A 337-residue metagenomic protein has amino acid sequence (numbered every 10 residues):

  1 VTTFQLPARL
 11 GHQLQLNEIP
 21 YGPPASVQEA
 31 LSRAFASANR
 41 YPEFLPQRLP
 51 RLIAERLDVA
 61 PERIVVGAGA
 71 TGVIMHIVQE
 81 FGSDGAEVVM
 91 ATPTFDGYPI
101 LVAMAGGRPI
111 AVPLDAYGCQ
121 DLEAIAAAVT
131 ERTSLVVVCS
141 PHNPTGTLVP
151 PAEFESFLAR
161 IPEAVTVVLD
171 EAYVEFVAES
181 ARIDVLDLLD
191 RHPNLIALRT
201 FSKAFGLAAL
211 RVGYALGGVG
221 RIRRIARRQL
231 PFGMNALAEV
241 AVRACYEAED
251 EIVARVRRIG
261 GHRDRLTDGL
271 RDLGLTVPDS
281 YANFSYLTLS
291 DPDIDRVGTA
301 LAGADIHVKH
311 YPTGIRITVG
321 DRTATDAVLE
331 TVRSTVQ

Functional and structural regions predicted by a protein language model:
V1-R40, L52-E55: N-terminal "arm"/small-domain region of PLP-dependent enzymes with the aminotransferase-like
P24, N194-R271, T276-P278: PLP-dependent aminotransferase class I/II
P42, P46-E87: Phosphate-binding glycine-rich loop
E80-V138: PLP-dependent aminotransferase-like
A103, Q120-E131, P144-V167, E171-L207: Active-site pre-lysine segment of PLP-dependent enzymes
I110-P113, L135-H142, V167-E171, P278-Y281 (+1 more regions): Short beta-strands and strand-loop turn motifs
A152, D295-Q337: PLP-dependent enzyme catalytic core of the Aspartate aminotransferase-like
I259-G260, G269-A304, V319: Conserved PLP-binding catalytic core of the aspartate aminotransferase-like
